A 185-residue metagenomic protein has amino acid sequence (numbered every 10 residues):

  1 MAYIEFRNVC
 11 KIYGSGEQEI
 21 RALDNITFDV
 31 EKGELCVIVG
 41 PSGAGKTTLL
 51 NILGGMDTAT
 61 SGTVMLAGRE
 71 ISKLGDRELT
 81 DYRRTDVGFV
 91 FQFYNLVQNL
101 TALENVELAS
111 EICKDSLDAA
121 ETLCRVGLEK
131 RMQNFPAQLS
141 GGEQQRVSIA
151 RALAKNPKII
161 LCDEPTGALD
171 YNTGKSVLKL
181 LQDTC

Functional and structural regions predicted by a protein language model:
A2-C185: ABC family nucleotide-binding domain
